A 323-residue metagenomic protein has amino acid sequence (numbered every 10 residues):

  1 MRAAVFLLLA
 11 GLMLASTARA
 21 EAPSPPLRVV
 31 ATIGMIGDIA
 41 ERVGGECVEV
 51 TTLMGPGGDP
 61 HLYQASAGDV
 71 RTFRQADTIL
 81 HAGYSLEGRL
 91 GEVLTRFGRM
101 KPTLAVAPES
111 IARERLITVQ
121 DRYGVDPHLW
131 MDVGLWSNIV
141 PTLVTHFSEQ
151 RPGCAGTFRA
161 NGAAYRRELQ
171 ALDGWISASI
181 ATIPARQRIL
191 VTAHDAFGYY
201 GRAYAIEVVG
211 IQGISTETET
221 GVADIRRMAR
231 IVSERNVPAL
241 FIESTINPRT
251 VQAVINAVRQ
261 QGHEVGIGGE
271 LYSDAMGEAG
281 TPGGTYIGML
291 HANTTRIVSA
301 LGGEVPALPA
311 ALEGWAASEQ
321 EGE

Functional and structural regions predicted by a protein language model:
A4-A15: Bacterial N-terminal signal peptides
A20-E323: Extracytoplasmic metal-acquisition and chelation regions
